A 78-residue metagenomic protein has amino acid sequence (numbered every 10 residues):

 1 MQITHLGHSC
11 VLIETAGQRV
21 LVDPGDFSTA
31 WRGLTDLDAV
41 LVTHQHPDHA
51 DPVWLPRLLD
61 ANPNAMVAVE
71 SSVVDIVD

Functional and structural regions predicted by a protein language model:
M1-T35, A39: Conserved beta-strand hairpin/beta-sheet module of binuclear metal-dependent hydrolase folds, prominently
D26-V73: Active-site metal-binding motif and surrounding structural segment of the metallo-beta-lactamase
V74-D78: Short, intrinsically disordered, charge-balanced linker/junction segments flanking boundaries in proteins
